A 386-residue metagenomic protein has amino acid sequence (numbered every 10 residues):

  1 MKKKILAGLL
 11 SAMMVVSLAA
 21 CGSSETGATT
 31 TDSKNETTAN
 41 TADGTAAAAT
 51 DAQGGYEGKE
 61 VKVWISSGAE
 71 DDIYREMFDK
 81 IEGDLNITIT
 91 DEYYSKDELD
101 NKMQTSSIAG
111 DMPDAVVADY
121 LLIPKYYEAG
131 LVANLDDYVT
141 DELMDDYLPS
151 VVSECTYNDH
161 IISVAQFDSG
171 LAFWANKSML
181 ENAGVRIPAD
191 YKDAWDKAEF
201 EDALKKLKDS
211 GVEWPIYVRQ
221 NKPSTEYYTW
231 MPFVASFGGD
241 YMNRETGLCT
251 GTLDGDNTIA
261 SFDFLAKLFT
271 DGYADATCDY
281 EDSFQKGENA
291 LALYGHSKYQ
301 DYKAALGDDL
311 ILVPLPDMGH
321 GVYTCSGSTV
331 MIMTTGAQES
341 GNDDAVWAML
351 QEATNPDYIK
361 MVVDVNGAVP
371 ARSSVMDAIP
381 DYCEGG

Functional and structural regions predicted by a protein language model:
K4-G8, C21-K125, L143-M144, G319-H320 (+3 more regions): Conserved N-terminal structural module of periplasmic/extracytoplasmic solute-binding proteins
V15-L18: Bacterial Sec-type N-terminal signal peptides, specifically the leucine/valine-rich hydrophobic h-region
A47-G55, K59, D119-A172, A198-E201 (+4 more regions): Hinge/lid segment of periplasmic solute-binding proteins
K62, D79, L85-T88, D263 (+2 more regions): Extracytoplasmic/periplasmic substrate-recognition and gating elements
K80-S150, E154-T156, S163, E181-G184 (+5 more regions): Extracytoplasmic "Venus flytrap"/periplasmic binding protein-like
Y93-K102, L121, D193-E199, A274-K286 (+1 more regions): Short helix-initiation/N-cap motifs at beta->coil->alpha
N158-Q166, L171, A198-T250, N289: Extracytoplasmic/periplasmic solute-binding protein
E201-K206, E245-T277: Glycine-centered hinge/linker elements that transmit conformational signals in sensory and ligand-binding systems
